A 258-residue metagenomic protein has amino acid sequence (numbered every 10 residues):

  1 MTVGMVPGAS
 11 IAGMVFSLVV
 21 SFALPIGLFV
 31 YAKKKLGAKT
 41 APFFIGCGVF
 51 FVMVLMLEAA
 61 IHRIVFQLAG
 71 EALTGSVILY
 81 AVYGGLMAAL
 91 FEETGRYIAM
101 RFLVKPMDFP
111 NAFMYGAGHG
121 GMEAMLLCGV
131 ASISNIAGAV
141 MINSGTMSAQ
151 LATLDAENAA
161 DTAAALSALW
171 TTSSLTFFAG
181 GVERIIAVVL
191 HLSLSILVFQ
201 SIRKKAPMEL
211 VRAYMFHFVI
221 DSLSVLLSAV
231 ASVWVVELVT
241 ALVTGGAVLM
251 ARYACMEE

Functional and structural regions predicted by a protein language model:
M1-E258: Hydrophobic alpha-helical segments at protein termini of multi-pass membrane proteins
